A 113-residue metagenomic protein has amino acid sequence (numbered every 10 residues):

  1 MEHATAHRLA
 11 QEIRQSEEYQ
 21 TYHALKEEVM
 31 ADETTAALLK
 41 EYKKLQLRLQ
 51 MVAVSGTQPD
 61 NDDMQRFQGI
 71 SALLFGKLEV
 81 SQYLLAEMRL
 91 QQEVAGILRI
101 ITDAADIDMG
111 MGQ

Functional and structural regions predicted by a protein language model:
M1-Q113: Terminal, compositionally biased segments used for targeting/anchoring and flexible tails
